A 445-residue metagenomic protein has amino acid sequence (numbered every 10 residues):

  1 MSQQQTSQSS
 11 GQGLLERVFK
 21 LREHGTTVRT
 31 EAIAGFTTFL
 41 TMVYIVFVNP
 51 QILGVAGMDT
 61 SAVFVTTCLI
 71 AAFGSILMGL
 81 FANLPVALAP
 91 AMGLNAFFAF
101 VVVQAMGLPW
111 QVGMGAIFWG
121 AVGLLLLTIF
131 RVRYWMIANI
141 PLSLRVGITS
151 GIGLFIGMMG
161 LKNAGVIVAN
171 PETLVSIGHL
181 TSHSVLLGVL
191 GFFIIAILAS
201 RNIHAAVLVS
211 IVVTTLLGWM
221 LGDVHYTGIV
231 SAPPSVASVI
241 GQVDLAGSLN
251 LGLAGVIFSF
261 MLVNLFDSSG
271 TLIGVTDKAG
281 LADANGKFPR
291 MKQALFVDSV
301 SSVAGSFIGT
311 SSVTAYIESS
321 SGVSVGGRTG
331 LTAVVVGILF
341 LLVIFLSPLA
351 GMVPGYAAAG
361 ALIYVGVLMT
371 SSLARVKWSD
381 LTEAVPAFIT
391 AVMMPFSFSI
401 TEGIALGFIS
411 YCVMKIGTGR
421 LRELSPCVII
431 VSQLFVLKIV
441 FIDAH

Functional and structural regions predicted by a protein language model:
S2-A62, V175-I177, L208-K292, Q433-L437: Helix-loop-helix hairpins and the membrane-proximal interhelical loops of multi-pass alpha-helical transport proteins
G11-I45, N49, I70, A91-F100 (+2 more regions): Helix-loop-helix junctions within the multi-pass membrane cores of secondary transporters/permeases
A32, I52, M136, A205 (+3 more regions): Residue-level signature of catalytic and energy-coupling elements of molecular machines, predominantly ATP/GTP-dependent
F36-V43, F73-I76, L80, G157 (+4 more regions): Hydrophobic/aromatic residues within the transmembrane alpha-helices of Major Facilitator Superfamily
Q51-V63, V101-V112, L251-A254, P354 (+1 more regions): Helix-coil boundary and interhelical linker segments in multi-pass alpha-helical membrane proteins
A56-I76: Loop-to-helix transition at the N-terminal end of transmembrane alpha-helices
A71-M92: Juxtamembrane transmembrane-helix boundary signature
M106-L216, M220, V334-H445: Membrane-embedded alpha-helical modules
